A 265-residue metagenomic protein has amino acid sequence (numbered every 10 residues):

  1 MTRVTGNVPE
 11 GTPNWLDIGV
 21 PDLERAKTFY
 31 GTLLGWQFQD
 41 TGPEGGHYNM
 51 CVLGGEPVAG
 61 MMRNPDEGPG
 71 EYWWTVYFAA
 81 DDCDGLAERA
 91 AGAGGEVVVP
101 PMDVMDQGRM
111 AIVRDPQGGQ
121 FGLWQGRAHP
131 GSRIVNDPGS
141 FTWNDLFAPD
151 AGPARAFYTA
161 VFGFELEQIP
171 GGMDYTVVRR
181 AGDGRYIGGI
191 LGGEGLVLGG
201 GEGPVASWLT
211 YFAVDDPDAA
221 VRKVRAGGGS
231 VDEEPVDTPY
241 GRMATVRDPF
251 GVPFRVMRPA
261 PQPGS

Functional and structural regions predicted by a protein language model:
M1-P9, A93-L146, E167-G172, T176-D183 (+4 more regions): Vicinal oxygen chelate
T2-R3, V8-E10, N14-E56, G92 (+4 more regions): Core segments of cupin and vicinal oxygen chelate
T12-P21, M50, P65-R89, R109-R114 (+3 more regions): Vicinal oxygen chelate
A26, W36-F38, P57-A59, P69 (+8 more regions): Short loop/beta submotifs within extracellular cysteine-rich repeat domains
F29, F38, F78, F121 (+7 more regions): Phenylalanine-focused residue identity feature
E44-V135: Active-site-adjacent scaffolding segments
G60-M62, I187-G192: Short amphipathic beta-strand/extended segments with alternating polar/hydrophobic composition
